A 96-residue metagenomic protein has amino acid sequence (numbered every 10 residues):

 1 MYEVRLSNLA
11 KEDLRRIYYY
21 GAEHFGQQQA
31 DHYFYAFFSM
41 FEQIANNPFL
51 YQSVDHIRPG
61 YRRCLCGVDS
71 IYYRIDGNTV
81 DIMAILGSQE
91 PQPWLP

Functional and structural regions predicted by a protein language model:
M1-I57, Y61: Basic, Lys/Arg-enriched alpha-helical interface segments
H24, L65, I85: Short glycine/serine/threonine-biased micro-segments
F49-T79: Basic/aromatic recognition patch in beta-strand/loop cores that engages polyanionic ligands
D69-P96: Enriched for short, Lys/Arg-rich terminal
